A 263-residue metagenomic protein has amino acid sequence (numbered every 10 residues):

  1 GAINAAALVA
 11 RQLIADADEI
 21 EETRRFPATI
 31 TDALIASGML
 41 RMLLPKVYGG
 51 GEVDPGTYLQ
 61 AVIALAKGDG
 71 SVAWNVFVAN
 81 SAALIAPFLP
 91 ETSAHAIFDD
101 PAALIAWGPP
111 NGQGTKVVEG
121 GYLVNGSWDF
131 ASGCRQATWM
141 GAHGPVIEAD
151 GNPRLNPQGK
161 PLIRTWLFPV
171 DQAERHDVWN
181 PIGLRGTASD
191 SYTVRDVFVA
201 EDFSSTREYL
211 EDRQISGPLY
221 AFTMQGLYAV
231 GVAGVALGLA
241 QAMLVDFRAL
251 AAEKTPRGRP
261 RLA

Functional and structural regions predicted by a protein language model:
G1-L44, G50-Q60, G234-A263: Alpha-helical interface subdomain recognition
S37-P101: Internal helix-loop-helix
A61, V124-G126, V194, A240: Buried hydrophobic positions in well-ordered alpha/beta secondary-structure cores of metabolic enzymes
A102-I105, P181-R185: Short Gly/Pro-enriched turn/cap motifs at secondary-structure boundaries
G112-K116: A structural signal for short hydrophobic beta-strand segments in well-ordered beta-sheet cores
E119-N125, W139, S189: A generic structural signal for beta-strand entry/edge sites
S127-A173: DPxDG-like acidic metal-binding loop motif
I182-A263: Glycine-rich beta->alpha junctions and the first turn(s) of the following alpha-helix
